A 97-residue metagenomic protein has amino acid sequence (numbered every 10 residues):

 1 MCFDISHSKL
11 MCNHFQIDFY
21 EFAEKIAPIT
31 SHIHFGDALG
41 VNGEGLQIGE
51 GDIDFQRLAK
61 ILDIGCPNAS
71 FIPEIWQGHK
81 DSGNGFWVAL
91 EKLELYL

Functional and structural regions predicted by a protein language model:
C2-L97: Histidine-acidic metal/acid-base catalytic patches
